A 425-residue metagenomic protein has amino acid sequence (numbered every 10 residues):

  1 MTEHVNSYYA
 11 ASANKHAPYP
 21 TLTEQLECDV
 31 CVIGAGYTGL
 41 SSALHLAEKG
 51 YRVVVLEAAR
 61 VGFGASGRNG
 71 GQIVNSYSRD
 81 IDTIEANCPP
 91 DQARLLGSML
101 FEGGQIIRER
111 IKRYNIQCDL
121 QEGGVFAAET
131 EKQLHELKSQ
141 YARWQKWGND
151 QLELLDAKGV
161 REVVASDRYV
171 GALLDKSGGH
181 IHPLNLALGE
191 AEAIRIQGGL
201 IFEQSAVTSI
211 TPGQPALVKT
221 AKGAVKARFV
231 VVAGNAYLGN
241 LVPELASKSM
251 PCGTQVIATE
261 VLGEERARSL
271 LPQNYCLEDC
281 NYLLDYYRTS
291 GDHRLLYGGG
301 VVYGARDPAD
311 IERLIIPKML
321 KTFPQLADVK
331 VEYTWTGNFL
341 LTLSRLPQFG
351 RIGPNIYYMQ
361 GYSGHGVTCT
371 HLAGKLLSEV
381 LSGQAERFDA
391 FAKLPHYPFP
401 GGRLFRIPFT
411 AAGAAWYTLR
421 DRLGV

Functional and structural regions predicted by a protein language model:
M1-V30: Extreme N-terminal leader/targeting segments of oxidoreductases
T2-S12, R79-E85, I106-G123, A128-G189: Flavin (FAD/FMN) cofactor-binding and adjacent substrate-gating region of FAD-dependent oxidoreductase domains
C28-V55: N-terminal Rossmann-like FAD-binding beta1-loop-alpha1 element of flavoenzymes
E48-R68: Glycine-rich FAD pyrophosphate-binding loop
R68-S98: Glycine-rich active-site loop/strand segments that organize a redox cofactor
Q105, R113-Q121, V207-S209, A224-P354: Active-site substrate-recognition segment that forms the wall of the catalytic cavity or substrate channel
S139-R143, R168-R228: Helical element adjacent to the flavin cofactor pocket in flavoenzyme catalytic cores
A305-D307, E312-R422: C-terminal catalytic lobe of FAD-dependent flavoproteins
